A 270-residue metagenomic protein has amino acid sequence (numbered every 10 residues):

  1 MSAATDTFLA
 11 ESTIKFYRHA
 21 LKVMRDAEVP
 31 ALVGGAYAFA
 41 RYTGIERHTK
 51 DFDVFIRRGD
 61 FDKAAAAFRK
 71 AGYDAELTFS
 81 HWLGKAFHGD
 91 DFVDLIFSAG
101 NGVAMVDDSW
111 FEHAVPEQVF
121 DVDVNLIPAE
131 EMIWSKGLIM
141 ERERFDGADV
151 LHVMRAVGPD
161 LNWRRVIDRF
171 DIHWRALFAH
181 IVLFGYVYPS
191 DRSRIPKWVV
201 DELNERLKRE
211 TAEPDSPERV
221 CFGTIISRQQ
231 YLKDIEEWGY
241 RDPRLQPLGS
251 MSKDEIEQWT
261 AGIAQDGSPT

Functional and structural regions predicted by a protein language model:
M1-V33: Helical scaffold of the NTase/Pol beta-like nucleotidyltransferase catalytic core
G35-F68, P128, V150: Catalytic metal-binding acidic patch
T43-G44, F87, H173: Short Asp/Glu-rich motifs
K50-F52, D91-V93, V122: Change "...and in nucleic-acid phosphodiester-cleaving endonucleases..." to "...and in nucleic-acid processing enzymes
R69-S109: Conserved catalytic core of two-metal-ion nucleotidyltransferases
M105-T270: Catalytic cores of NTP-dependent nucleotidyl/adenyl transfer enzymes across multiple folds
